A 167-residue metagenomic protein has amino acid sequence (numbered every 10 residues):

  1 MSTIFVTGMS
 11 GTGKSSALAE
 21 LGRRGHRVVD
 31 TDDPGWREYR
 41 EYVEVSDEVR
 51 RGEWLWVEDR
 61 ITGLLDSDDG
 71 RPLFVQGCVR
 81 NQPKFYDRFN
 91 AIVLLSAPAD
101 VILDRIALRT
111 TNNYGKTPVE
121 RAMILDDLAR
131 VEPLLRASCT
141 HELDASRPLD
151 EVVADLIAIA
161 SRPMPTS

Functional and structural regions predicted by a protein language model:
G8, G13: Conserved glycine(s) of the Walker
K14, N81-P83, V152-V153: Short, well-ordered alpha-helical microsegments
L18-G63: Conserved substrate/cofactor phosphate-moiety recognition/catalytic segment in nucleotide-dependent phosphotransferases
V49-S96: Glycine-rich phosphate-binding loop used to anchor ATP phosphates in small-molecule kinases, encompassing both
V57, I102, P148-V152: Hydrophobic alpha-helical packing elements
Y86, A91-L134, H141, I157 (+1 more regions): A glycine- and Lys/Arg-enriched "phosphate-lid" helix/loop adjacent to the NTP-binding pocket of small-molecule kinases
A137-V152, I157: Phosphate-binding beta-loop-alpha motif at adenosine-nucleotide cofactor sites
